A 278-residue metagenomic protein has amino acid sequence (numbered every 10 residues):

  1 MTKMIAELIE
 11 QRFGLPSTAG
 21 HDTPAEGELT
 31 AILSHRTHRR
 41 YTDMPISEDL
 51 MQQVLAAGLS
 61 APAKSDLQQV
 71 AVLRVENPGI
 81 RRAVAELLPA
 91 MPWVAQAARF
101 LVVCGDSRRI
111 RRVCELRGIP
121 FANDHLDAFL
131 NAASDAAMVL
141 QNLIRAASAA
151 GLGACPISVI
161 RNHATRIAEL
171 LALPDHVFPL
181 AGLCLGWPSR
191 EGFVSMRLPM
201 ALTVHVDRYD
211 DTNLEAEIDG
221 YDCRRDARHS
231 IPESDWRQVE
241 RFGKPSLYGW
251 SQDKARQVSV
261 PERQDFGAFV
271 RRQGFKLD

Functional and structural regions predicted by a protein language model:
M1-D278: Acidic, surface-exposed loops and disordered segments
